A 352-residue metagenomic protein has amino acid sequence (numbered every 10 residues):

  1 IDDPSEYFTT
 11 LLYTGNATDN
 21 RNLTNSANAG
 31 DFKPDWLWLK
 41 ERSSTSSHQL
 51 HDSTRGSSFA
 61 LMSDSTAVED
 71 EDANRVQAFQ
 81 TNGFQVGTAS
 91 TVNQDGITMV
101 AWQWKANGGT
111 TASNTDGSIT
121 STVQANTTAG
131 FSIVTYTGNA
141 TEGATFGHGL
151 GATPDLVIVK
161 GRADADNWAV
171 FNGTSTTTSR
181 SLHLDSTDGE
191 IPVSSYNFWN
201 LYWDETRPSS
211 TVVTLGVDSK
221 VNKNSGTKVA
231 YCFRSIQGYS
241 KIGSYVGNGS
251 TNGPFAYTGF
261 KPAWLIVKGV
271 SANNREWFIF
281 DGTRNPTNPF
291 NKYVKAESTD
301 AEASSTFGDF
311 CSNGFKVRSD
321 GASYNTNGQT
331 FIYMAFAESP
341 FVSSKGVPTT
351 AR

Functional and structural regions predicted by a protein language model:
I1-R352: Surface-exposed molecular-recognition determinants
